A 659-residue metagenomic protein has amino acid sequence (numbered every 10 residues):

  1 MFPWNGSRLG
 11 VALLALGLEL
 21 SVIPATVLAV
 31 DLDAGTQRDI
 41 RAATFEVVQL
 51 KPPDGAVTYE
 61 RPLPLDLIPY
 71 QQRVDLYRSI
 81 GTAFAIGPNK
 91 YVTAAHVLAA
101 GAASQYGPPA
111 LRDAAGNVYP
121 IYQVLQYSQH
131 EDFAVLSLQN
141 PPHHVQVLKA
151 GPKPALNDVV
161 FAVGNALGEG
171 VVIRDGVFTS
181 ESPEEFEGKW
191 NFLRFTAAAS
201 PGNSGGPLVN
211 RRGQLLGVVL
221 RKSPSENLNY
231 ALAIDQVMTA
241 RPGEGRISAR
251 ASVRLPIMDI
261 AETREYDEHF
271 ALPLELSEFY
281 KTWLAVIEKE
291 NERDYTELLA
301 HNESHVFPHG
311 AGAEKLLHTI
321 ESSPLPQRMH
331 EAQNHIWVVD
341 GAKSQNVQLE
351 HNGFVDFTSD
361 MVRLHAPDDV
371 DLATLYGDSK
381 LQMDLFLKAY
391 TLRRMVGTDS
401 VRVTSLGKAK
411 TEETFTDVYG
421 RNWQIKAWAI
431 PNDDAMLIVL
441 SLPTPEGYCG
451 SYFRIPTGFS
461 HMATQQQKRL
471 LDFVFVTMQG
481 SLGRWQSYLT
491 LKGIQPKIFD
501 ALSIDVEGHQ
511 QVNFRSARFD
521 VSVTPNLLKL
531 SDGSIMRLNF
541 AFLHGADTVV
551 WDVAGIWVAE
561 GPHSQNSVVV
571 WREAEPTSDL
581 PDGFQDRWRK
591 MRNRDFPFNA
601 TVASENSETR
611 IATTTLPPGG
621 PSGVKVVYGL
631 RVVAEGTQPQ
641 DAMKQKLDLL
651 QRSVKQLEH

Functional and structural regions predicted by a protein language model:
V27-F84, Y91-A94, R254-S322: N-terminal activation segment of mature serine protease catalytic domains
D31-Q37, Q123-V124, H144-V145, A166 (+2 more regions): C-terminal cap/linker of serine protease catalytic domains
A43, E60-D75, V118, S137-V147 (+1 more regions): Active-site region of chymotrypsin-like
V74-P141, A155-L156, M361-T374: Catalytic-histidine neighborhood of serine endopeptidases, predominantly the chymotrypsin-like S1/PA family
K149-V171: Short glycine/Trp-rich loop-beta-loop segment that forms part of the substrate-binding cleft
S248, A342-V347, P445-V506, P525-L527 (+1 more regions): Surface-exposed amphipathic alpha-helical segments
E331-M395, R515-D579: Secretory pathway targeting signatures of secreted, lumenal, and periplasmic proteins
L385-C449, S567-D641, E658-H659: Signature of long, low-cysteine stretches enriched in small and polar/charged residues
